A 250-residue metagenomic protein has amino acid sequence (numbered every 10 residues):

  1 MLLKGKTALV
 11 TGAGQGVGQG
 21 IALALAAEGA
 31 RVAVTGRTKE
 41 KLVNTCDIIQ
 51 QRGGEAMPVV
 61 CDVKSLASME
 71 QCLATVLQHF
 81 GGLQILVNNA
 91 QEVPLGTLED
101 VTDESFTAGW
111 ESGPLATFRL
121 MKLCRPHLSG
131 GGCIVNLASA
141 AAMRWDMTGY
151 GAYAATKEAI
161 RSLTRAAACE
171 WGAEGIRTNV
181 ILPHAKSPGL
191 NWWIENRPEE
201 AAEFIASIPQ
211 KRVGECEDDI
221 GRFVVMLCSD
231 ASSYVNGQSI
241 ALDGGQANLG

Functional and structural regions predicted by a protein language model:
T7, G14-G16, T38: Conserved glycine-rich cofactor-binding loop
E70, E92-T107, P126, T148-A152 (+1 more regions): Conserved mid-core segment of classical short-chain dehydrogenase/reductases
Q84, E92, E99-R119, V135 (+2 more regions): Catalytic Tyr-X3-Lys loop
V87, G172, R177, V235-G237: Short, small/polar-rich loop/turn modules that mediate ligand/substrate recognition or access, typified
P126, C169-A173, S233: Alpha-helical segment proximal to the catalytic Tyr-Lys
V135-A159, T164-A173, A185-K186: Catalytic loop of short-chain dehydrogenase/reductase
R144, V225, N236-G250: Short C-terminal tail/terminal secondary-structure segment of NAD(P)H-dependent dehydrogenase/reductase domains
E199-D218: Catalytic Tyr-x(3-8)-Lys segment
